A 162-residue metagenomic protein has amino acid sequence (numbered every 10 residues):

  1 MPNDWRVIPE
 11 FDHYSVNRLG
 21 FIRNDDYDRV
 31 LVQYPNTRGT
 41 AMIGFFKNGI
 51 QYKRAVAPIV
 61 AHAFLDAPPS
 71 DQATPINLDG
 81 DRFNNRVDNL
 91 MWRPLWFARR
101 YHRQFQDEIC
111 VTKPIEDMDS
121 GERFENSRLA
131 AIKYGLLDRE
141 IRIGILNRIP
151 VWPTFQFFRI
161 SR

Functional and structural regions predicted by a protein language model:
M1-A73, D81-T154, F158-I160: Conserved recognition-core residues within compact binding domains
N77: Residue(s) in the substrate-gating loop at a strand-loop-helix junction that position the organic substrate next
